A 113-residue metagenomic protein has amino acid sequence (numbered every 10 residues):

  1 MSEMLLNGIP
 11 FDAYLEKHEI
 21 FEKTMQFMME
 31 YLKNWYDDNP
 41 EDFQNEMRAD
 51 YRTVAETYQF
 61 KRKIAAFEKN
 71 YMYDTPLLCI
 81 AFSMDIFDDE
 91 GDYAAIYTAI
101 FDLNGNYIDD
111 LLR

Functional and structural regions predicted by a protein language model:
M1-R48: N-terminal trafficking/processing presequences and adjacent post-cleavage segments of proteins routed to secretion
V54-A99: Exposed beta-strand-loop-beta-strand "reactive/processing" segments of non-cytosolic proteins
Y93-R113: A short, surface-exposed interaction/processing loop segment used at functional sites
